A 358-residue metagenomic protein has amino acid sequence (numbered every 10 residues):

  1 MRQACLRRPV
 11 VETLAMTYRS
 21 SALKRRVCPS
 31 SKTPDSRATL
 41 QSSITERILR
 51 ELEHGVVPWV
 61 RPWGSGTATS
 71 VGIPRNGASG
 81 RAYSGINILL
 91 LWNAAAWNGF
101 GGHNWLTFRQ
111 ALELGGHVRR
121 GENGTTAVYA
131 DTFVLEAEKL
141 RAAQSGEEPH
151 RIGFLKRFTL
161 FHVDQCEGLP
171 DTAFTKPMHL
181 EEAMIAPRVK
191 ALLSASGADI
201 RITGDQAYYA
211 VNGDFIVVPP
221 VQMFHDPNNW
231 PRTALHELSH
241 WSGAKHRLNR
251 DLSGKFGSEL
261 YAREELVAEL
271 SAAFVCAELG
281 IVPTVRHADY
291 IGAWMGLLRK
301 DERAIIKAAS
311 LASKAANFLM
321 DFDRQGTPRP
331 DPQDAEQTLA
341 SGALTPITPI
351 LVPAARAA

Functional and structural regions predicted by a protein language model:
R2-A358: N-terminal accessory/interface modules of nucleic-acid-binding and processing proteins
